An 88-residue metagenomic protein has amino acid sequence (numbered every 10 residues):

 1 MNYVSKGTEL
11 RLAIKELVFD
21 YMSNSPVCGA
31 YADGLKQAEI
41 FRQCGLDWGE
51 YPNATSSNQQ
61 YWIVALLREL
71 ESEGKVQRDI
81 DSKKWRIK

Functional and structural regions predicted by a protein language model:
M1-G34: Short alpha-helical segments that sit at the start of domains
V27-D33, G45-I63: Short, positively charged loop/turn segments that connect secondary-structure elements
E39-F41: A short acidic, leucine-rich amphipathic alpha-helix
Y51, I80-D81: Residue-level detector of family-conserved "landmark" positions at structurally sensitive sites
V64-R68: Short, hydrophobic-biased segments on the C-terminal half of alpha helices that form "recognition helices"
E71-I80: A short, conserved structural fragment
D81-K88: Short, cationic-aromatic polyanion-contact patches
